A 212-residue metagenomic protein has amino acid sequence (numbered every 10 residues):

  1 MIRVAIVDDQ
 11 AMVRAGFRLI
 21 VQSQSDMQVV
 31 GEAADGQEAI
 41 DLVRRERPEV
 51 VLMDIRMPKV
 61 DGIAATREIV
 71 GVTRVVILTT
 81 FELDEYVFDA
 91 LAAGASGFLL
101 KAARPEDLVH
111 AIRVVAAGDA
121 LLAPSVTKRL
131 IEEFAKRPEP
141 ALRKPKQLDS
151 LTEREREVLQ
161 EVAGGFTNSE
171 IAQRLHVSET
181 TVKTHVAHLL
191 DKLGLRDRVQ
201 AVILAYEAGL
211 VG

Functional and structural regions predicted by a protein language model:
D8, D54, T79: Active-site residues of response regulator receiver
V13, M53, P58-K59: The feature encodes the CheY-like receiver
E32-V50: Acidic, metal-coordinating helix/loop segments flanking the phosphotransfer/catalytic sites of two-component signaling
D35-E38, K59-A64: Acidic catalytic/metal-coordinating carboxylates
D41, I63-T73: Short amphipathic alpha-helix used as the core "switch/output" element in two-component signaling
T73-E82, L99: A short, hydrophobic beta-strand element within the central beta-sheet of small alpha/beta folds
Y86-A92, G97, A102-E153, E157 (+1 more regions): Short, flexible helix-to-coil linker/hinge segments that flank and couple to helix-turn-helix
G165-Q200: Recognition helix of helix-turn-helix DNA-binding domains
